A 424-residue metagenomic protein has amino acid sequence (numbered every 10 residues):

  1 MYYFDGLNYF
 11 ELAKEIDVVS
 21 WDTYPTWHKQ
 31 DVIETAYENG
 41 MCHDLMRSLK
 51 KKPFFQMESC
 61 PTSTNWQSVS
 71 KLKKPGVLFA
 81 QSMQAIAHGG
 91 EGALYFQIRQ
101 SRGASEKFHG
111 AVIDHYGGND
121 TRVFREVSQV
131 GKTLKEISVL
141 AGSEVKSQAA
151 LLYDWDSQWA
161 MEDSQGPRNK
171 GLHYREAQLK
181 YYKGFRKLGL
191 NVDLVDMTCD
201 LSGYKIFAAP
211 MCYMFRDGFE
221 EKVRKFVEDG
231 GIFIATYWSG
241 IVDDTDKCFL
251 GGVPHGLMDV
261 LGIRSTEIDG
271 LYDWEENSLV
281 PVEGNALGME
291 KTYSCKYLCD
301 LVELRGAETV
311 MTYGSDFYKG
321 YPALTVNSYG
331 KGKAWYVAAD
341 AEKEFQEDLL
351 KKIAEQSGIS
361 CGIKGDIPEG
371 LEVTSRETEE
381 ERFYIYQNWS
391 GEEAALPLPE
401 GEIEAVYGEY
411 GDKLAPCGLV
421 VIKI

Functional and structural regions predicted by a protein language model:
Y2-A13: Distinct, well-ordered alpha-helical segments
A13-D17, W21-I424: Carbohydrate-binding surfaces of carbohydrate-active enzymes
